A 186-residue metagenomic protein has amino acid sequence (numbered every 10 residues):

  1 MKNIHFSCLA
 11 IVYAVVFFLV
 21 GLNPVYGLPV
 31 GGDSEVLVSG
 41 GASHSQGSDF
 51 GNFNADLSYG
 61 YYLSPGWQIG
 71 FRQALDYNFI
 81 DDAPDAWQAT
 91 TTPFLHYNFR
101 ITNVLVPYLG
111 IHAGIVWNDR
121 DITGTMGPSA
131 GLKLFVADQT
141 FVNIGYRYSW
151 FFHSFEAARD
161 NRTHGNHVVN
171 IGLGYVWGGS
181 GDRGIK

Functional and structural regions predicted by a protein language model:
M1-K2, L22, L132: Generic cytosolic/nucleocytoplasmic N-terminal low-complexity/intrinsically disordered segments
K2-V12: Bacterial N-terminal signal peptides that target proteins for export
A10-G21: Bacterial N-terminal signal peptides
N23-L63, I69, L75, N166-G181 (+1 more regions): Short glycine/proline- and aromatic-enriched beta-strand/turn motifs that initiate or cap beta-hairpins
V30, G47-G51, D82-Q88, N118-G124 (+1 more regions): Replace "Gram-negative outer membrane beta-barrel proteins" with "bacterial and organellar outer membrane beta-barrel
D33-V38, V106-H112, W150-S154: Flexible, solvent-exposed coil segments and beta strand-coil junctions, predominantly the extracellular/periplasmic
G60-S129, L134-T140, G172, W177: Gram-negative (and chloroplast) outer-membrane scaffold detector with strong preference for beta-barrel transmembrane
F79-D81, L134-K186: Predominantly the C-terminal beta-signal and adjacent terminal strand-loop region of outer-membrane beta-barrel
